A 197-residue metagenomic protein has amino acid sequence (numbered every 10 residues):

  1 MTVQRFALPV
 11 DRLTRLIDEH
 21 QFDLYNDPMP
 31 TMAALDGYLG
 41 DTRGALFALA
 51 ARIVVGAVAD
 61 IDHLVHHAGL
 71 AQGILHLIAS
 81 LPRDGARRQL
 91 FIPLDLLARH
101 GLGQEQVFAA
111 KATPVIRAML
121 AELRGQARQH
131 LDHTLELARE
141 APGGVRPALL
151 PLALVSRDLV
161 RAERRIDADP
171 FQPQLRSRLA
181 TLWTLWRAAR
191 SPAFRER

Functional and structural regions predicted by a protein language model:
T2-Q21, L35-A48, V58-G73, I78 (+1 more regions): Catalytic cores of Mg2+-dependent Asp-rich isoprenoid enzymes
D23-N26: Short membrane-interface loop/juxtamembrane segments of multi-pass integral membrane proteins
M29: Glycine/charged-rich beta-loop-alpha catalytic/anionic-binding loops adjacent to active sites
L49-I53: Alpha-helical transmembrane segments of multipass membrane proteins
